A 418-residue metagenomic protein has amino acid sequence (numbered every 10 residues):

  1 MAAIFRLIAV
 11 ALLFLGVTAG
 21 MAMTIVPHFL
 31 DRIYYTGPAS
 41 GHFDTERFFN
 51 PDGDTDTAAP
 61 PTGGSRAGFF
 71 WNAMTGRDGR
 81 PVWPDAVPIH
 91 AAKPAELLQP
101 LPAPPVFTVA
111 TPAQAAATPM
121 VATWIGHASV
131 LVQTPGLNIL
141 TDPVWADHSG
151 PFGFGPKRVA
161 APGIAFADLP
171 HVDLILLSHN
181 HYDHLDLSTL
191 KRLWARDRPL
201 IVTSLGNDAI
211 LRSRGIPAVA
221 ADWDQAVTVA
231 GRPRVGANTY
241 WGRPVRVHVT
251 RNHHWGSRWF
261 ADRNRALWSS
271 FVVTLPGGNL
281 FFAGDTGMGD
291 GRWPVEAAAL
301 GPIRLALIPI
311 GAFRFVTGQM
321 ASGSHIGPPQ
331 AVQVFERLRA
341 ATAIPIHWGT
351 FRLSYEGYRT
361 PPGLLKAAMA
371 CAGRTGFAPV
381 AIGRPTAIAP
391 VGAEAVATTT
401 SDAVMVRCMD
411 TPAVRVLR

Functional and structural regions predicted by a protein language model:
A2-D168, T274-G284, R304-G311, C371: Metallo-beta-lactamase
A3-G37, F43, L200-V202, G206-A209 (+2 more regions): Cap/insert and terminal regions of metallo-dependent hydrolase folds
A91-A117, T203-G278, K366-R384, A389-A395: Metallo-beta-lactamase
V132, D142, H179, D186 (+5 more regions): Divalent metal-coordination and catalytic microenvironments
P143-P162, W255-R263, R314-H325: Acidic/histidine-rich helix-loop elements that form or flank divalent-metal/phosphate-binding sites at the catalytic
F154-T203, A299-L307: Active-site metal-binding motif and surrounding structural segment of the metallo-beta-lactamase
S188-L193, R214, R292-E296, V334: A short acidic, amphipathic alpha-helical/loop segment
W194-D197, S204, P233-R234, E356-A372 (+1 more regions): Short, electropositive alpha-helical surface patch
